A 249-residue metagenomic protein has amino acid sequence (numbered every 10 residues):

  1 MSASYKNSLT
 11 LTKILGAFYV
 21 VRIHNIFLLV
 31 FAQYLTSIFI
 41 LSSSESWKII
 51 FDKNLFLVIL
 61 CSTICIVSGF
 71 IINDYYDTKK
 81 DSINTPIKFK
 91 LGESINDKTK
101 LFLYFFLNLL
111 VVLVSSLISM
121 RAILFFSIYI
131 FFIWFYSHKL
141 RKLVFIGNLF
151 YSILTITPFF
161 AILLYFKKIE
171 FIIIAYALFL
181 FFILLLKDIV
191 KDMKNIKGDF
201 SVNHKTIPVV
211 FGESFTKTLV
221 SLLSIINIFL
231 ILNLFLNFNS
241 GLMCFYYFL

Functional and structural regions predicted by a protein language model:
M1-L249: Multi-pass alpha-helical membrane architecture of UbiA-family and related isoprenoid/lipid prenyltransferases
